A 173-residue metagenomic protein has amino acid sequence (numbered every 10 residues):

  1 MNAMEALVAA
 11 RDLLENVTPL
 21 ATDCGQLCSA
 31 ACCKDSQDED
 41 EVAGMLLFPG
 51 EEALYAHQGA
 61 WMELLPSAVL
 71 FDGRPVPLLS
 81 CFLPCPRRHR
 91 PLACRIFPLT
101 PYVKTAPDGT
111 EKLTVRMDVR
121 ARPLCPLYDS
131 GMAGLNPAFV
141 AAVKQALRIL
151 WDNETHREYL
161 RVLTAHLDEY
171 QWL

Functional and structural regions predicted by a protein language model:
M1-L173: Short loop/turn segments that flank or connect secondary-structure elements
